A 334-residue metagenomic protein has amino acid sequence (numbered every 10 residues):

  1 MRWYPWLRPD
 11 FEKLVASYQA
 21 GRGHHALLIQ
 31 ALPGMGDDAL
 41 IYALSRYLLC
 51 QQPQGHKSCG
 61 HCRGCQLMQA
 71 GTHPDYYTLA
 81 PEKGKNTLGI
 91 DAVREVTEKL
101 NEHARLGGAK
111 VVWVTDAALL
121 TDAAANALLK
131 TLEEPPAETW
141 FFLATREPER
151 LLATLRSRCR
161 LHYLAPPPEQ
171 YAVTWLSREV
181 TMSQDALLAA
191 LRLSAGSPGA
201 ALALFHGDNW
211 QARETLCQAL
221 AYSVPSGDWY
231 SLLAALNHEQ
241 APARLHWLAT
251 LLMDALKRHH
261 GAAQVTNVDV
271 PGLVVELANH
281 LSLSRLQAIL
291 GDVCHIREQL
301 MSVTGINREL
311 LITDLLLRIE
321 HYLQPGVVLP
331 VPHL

Functional and structural regions predicted by a protein language model:
M1-Y47, G55, G64-L67, A137-T139 (+2 more regions): Charged, glycine-rich active-site and insertion segments that engage polyanionic ligands
E12-Y18, G89-V111, L119, A123-K130: Conserved alpha-helical scaffold flanking the Walker A/P-loop in AAA+ ATPase domains
Q19-R22, Q52-G55, M68-T72, N101-G107 (+3 more regions): Conserved catalytic network of the ASCE P-loop NTPase/AAA+ motor domain
S58-L88: AAA+/P-loop NTPase substrate/partner-engagement loops
H73, V93, A125, R156 (+1 more regions): ATP/adenylate-binding site constellation spanning eukaryotic-like Ser/Thr protein kinases, ABC-transporter
L79-G84, K110, L164, R178-E179: Localized chelating/binding microdomains that coordinate divalent metal ions or stabilize phosphate-bearing
E82-I90, A117, L161-H162: Flexible beta-alpha connector loops of hexameric P-loop NTPases
V112-T115, L128, T139-T145: Structural recognition of the conserved hydrophobic beta-strand(s) that form the central parallel beta-sheet of P-loop
